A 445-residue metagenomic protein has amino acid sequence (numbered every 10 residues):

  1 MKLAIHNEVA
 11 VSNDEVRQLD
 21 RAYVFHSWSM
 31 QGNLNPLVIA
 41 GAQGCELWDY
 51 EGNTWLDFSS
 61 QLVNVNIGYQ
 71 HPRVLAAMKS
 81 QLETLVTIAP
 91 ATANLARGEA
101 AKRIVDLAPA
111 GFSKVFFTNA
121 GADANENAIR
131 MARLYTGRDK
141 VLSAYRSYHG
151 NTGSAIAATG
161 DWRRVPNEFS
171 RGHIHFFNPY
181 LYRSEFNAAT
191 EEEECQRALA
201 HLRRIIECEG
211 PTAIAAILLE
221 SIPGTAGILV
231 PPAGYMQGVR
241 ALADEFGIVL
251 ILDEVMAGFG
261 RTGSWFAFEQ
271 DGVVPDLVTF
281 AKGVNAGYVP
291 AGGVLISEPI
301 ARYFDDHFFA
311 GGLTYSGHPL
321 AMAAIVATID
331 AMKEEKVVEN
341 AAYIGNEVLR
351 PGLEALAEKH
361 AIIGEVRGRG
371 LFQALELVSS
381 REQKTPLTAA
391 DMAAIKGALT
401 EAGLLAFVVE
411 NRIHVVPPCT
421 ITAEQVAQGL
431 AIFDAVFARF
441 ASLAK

Functional and structural regions predicted by a protein language model:
M1-K445: Conserved N-terminal phosphate-binding loop of PLP-dependent enzymes in the Aspartate aminotransferase
